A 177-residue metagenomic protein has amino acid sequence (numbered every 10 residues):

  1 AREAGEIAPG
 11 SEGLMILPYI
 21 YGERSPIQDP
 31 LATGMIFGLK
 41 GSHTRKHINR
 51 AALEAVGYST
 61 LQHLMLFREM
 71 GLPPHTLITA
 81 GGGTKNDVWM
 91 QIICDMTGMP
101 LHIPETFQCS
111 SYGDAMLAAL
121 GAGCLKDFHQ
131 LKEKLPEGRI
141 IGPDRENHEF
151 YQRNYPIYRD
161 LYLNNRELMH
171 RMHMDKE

Functional and structural regions predicted by a protein language model:
A1-E177: Glycine/Thr-rich phosphate-binding loops that ligate phosphate moieties of nucleotide and other phosphorylated ligands
